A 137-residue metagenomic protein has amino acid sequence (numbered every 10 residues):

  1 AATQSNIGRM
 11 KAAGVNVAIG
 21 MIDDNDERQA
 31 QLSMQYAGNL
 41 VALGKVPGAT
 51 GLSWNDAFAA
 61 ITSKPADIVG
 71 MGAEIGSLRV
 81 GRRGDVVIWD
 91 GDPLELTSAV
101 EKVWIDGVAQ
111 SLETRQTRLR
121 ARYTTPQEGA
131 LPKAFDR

Functional and structural regions predicted by a protein language model:
A1-T3, T117-R122, F135-R137: Extracytoplasmic and endomembrane cell-envelope/extracellular-matrix remodeling and assembly machinery
A1-W89, A109: His/Asp/Glu-enriched, well-ordered alpha-helical/loop segment that forms or immediately abuts the divalent-metal
G14, V46-G51, T114-R118, A130-K133: Short, surface-exposed, polar/charged, turn-prone segments marking secondary-structure boundaries
A18, E27, E74, E95 (+3 more regions): Glutamate identity and glutamate-enriched acidic tracts
D23-D26, A121-P132: Metal-coordinating catalytic core of metallo-dependent amide/deamination hydrolases
D67, R79-Y123: C-terminal cap of metal-dependent C-N hydrolases
P93, A130-R137: C-terminal recognition in membrane/secretory proteostasis and scaffolding
